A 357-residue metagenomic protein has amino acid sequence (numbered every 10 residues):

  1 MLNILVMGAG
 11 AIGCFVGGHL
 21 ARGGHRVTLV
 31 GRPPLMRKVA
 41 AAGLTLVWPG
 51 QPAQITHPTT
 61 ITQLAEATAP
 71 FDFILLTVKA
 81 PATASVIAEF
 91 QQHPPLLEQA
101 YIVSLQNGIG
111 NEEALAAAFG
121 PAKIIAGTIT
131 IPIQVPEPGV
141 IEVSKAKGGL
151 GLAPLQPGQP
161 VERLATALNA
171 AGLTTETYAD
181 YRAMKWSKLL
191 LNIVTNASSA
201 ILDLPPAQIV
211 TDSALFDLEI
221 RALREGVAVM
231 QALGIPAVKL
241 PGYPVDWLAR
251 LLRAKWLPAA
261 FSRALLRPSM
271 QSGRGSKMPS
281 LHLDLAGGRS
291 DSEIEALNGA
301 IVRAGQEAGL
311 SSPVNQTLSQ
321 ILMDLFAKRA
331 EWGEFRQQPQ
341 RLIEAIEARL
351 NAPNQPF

Functional and structural regions predicted by a protein language model:
M1-P52: NAD(P)+-binding Rossmann beta1-loop-alpha1 motif at the extreme N-terminus of oxidoreductases
L2-N3, D72, A100, G148: Nucleotide donor/acceptor-binding cores
L5, T28, Y101-V103, I125 (+1 more regions): A structural signal for isolated positions on well-ordered beta-strands in alpha/beta enzyme cores
L44-I61, N192: N-terminal glycine-rich dinucleotide-binding loop that anchors FAD/FMN and/or NAD(P) in oxidoreductases
A53-V140: Rossmann-like NAD(P)(H) cofactor-binding subdomain of soluble oxidoreductases
A69, N107-K188, I193-V194, S199 (+1 more regions): Rossmann-fold dinucleotide-binding core
P94-L96, V140-G151, S199-V210, M278-A286: Helix-loop-beta segment of a Rossmann-like dinucleotide-binding subdomain
I220, R224-V227, Q231-F357: NAD(P)-dependent Rossmann-like dehydrogenase/reductase catalytic/cofactor-binding core
